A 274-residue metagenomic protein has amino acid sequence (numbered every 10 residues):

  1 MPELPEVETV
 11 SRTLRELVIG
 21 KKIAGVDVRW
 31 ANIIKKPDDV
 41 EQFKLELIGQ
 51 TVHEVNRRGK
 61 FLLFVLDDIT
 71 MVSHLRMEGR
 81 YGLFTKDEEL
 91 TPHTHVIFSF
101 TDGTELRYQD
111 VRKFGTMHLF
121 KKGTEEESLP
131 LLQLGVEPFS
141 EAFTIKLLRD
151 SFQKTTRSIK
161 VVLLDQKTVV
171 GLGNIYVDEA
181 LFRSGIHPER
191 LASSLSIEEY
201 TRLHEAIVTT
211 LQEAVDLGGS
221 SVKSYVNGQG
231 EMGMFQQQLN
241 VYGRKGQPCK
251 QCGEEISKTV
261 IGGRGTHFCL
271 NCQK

Functional and structural regions predicted by a protein language model:
M1-L4, P138, A142, S196-H204: Generic detection of long, well-ordered alpha-helical segments
M1-M117, E125: Gly/Gly-Pro- and Ser/Thr-rich, intrinsically disordered tail segments characteristic of DNA damage-repair and tolerance
K22-F43, I48, H53-N56, L147-K274: Basic, nucleic-acid-binding surfaces and adjacent catalytic neighborhoods in DNA/RNA-processing proteins
D68, M77, D102, R112 (+5 more regions): A broadly conserved detector of short glycine/acidic/proline-rich loop/turn motifs that flank catalytic sites and bind
M71-G171, Y176-F182, L191: Phosphate/anion-contacting hairpin/loop surfaces
